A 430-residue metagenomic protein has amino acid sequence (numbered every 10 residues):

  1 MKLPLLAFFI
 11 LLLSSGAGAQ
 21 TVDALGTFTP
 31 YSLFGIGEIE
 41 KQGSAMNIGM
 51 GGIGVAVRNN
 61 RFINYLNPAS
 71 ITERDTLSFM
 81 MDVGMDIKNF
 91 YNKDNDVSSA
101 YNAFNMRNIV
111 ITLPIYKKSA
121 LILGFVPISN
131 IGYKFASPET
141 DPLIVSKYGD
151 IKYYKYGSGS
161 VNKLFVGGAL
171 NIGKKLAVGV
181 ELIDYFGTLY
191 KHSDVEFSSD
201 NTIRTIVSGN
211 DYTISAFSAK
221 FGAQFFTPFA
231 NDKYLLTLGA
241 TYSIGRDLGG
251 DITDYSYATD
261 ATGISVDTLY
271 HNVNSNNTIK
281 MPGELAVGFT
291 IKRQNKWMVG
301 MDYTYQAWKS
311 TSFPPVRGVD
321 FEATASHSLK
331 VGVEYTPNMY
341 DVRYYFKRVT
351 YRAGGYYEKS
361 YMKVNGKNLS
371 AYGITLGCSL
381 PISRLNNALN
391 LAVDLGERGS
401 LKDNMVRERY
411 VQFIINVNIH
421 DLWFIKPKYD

Functional and structural regions predicted by a protein language model:
P4-L13: Sec-dependent N-terminal signal peptides
S15-A19: Sec/Tat signal peptide C-region and signal peptidase I cleavage site
Q20-D430: Subset of outer-membrane beta-barrel
